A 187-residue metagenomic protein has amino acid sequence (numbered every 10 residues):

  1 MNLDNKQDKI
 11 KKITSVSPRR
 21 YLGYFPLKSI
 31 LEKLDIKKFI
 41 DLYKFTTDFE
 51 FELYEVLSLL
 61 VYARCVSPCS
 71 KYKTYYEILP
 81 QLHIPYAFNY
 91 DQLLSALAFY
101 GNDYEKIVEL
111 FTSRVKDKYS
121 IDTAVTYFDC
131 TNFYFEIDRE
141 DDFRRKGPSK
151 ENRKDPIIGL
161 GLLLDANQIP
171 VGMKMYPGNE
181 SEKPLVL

Functional and structural regions predicted by a protein language model:
M1-D142, K154, L163-S181, V186-L187: Dynamic "connector" segments at or just before major functional cores
K146-K150: Non-catalytic terminal/interface segments that mediate subunit docking, oligomerization, and allosteric communication
I158-L160: Short loop/turn microsegments at loop-to-beta-strand junctions
